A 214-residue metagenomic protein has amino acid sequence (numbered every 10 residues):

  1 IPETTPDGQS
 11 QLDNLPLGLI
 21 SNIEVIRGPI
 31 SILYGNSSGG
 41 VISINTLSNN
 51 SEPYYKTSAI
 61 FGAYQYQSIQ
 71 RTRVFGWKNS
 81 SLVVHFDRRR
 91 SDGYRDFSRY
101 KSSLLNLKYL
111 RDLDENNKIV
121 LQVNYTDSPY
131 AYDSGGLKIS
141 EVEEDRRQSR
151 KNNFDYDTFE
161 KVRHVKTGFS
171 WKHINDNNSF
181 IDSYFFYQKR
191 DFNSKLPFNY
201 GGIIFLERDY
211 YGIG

Functional and structural regions predicted by a protein language model:
P2-R27, L107: Short acidic/polar hinge/loop motifs at secondary-structure boundaries that mediate gating or recognition
T5-P6, V25-I26, P53-K56, R88-D92 (+3 more regions): Extracytoplasmic loops and strand-loop junctions of Gram-negative outer membrane beta-barrel proteins
S10, I20, S37-G39, Y66-S68 (+3 more regions): Transmembrane beta-barrel architecture of outer-membrane proteins
S10-P16, E24-V25, S37-S58, I69-R73: N-terminal periplasmic accessory domains that precede and gate Gram-negative outer-membrane beta-barrel machines
P53-T57, L82-V84, I119-L121, F180-F185 (+1 more regions): Transmembrane beta-strands of outer-membrane beta-barrel proteins
F61-R90, R95-D133, T158-D176: Transmembrane beta-barrel wall of Gram-negative outer-membrane proteins
Q70, R95-K101, Y132-S140, Y184 (+2 more regions): Outer-membrane beta-barrel translocator domains and adjoining extracellular loop/strand segments of Gram-negative
H173-G214: Replace "related TpsB outer-membrane translocases also match" with "some related outer-membrane beta-barrels such as
